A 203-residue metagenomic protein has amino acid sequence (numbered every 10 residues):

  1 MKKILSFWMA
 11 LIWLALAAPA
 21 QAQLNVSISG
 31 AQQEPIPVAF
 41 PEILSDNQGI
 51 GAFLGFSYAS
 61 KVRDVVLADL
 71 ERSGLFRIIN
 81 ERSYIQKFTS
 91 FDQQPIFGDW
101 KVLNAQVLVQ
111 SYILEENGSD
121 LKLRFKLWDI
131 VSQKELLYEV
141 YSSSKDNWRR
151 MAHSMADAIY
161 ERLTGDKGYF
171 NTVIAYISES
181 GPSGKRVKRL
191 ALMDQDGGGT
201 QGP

Functional and structural regions predicted by a protein language model:
S6-A17: Bacterial N-terminal signal peptides
A18-A22: Sec/Tat signal peptide C-region and signal peptidase I cleavage site
L24-I28, F91-A158: Amphipathic beta-strand/beta-sheet edge segments enriched in Tyr/Trp
S27-I96, V109, I113-L114: Short beta-strand->alpha-helix linker/helix-N-cap micro-motif that forms a surface specificity/interaction loop
Q110, I174-E179: Residue position within the beta-strands of beta-propeller blades
G118-K122, P182-A191: Structural motif
L127, A191-D194: Conserved blade-register residue in beta-propeller folds
M193-P203: Multi-bladed beta-propeller domains
